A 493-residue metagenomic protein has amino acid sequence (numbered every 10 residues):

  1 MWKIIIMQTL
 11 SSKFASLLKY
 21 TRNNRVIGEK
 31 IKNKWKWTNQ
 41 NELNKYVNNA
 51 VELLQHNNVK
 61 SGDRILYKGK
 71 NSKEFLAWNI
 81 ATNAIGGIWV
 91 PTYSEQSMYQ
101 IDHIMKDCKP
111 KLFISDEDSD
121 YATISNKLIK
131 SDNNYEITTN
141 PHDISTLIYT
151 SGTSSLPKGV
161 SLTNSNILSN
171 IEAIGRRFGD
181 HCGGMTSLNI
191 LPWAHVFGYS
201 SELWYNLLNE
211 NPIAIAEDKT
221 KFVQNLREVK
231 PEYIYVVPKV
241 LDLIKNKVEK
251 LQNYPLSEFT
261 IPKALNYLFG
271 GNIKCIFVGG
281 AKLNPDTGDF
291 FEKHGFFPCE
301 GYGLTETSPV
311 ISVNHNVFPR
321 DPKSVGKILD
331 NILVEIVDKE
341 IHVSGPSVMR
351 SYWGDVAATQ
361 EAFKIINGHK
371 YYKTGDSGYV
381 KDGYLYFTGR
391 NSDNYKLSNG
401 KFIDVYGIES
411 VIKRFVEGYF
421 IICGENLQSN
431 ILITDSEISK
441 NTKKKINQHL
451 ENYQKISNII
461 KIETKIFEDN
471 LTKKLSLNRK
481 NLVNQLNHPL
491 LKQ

Functional and structural regions predicted by a protein language model:
M1-N57, S61, I80, Q100 (+2 more regions): N-lobe entry segment of adenylate-forming
N23-R25, S131-Y149, L156, D180-T186: Conserved pre-ATP/AMP-binding loop-to-beta segment of ANL
K36, E52-Q96: Conserved AMP-binding/adenylate-forming
W37-Q40, S145-E172: Conserved AMP-binding A3 loop
L168-T186, W193-A264, N272, F297: Conserved AMP-binding/adenylation subdomain of ANL enzymes
E232-V236, I244-P319, Y419: Gly/Ser/Thr-rich phosphate-binding loop
H342-L397, K401-F402, R414: Conserved ATP-binding/catalytic segment of the ANL
N447-Q493: Conserved C-terminal "lid"/linker of ANL adenylate-forming enzymes
